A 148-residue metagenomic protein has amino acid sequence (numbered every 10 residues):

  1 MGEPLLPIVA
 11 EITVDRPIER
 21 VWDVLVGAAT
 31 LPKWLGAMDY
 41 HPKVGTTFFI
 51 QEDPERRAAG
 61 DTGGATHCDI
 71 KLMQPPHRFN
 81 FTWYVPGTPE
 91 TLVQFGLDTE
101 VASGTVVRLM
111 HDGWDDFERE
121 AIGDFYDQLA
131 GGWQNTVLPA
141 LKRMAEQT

Functional and structural regions predicted by a protein language model:
M1-H41: Hydrophobic ligand-binding cavity/cleft-lining segments
P4-L6, T62, P89: Residue-level preference for beta-strand/loop junctions
V9, A29-R78: Short beta-edge strand/loop motif at the mouth of beta-sheet-based domains
I12, A65-K71, L92-T99: Hydrophobic/aromatic beta-strand elements that line small-molecule binding cavities or substrate pockets in beta-rich
I18-E19, Y40, K71-P76, G96-V106: A short, structured loop/turn motif at beta-sheet edges
V21, L31, F48, I70 (+4 more regions): Hydrophobic pocket/interface hotspot
Y84-P89, M110-D116: Short, solvent-exposed aromatic-acidic interface loops
G113-T148: A conserved amphipathic terminal alpha-helix motif
